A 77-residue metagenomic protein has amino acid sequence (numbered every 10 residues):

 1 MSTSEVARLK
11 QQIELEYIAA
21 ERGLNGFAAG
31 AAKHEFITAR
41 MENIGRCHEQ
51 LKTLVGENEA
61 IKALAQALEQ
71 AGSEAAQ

Functional and structural regions predicted by a protein language model:
M1-A29: N-terminal acidic leader/helix
S2, S73-A75: A charge-rich, low-complexity, intrinsically flexible signal that marks solvent-exposed coils, linkers, repeats
F27-I37: Short, surface-exposed loop/turn segments at secondary-structure junctions
F36-Q66: Short, charge-rich amphipathic interface segments used for partner binding and complex assembly
Q66-G72: Short A/G/S/P-biased low-complexity tracts
